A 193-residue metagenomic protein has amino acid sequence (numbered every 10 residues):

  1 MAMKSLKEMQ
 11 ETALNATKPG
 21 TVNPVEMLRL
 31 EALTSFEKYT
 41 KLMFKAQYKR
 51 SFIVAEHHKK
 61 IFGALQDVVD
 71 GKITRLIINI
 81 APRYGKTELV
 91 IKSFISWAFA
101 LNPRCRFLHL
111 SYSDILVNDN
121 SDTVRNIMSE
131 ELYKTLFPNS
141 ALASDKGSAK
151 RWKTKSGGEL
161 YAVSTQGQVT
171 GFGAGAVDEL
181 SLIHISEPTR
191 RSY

Functional and structural regions predicted by a protein language model:
M1-T74: N-terminal accessory segments
A64, F94-I95, N120: Short, hydrophobic/aromatic alpha-helical segments in well-folded domains
I73-K92: Walker A/P-loop
R75-I77, R106-L108, E159, E179: Residue-level preference for the first positions of well-ordered beta-strands
I91-L101: Walker A/P-loop NTP-binding motif
L110-Q166: Conserved nucleotide-state-sensing and coupling region of NTP-binding domains
V169-S181: Short basic/glycine-enriched coil/helix segment immediately N-terminal to the Walker B
I183-Y193: Single conserved hydrophobic/aromatic residue that forms the stacking wall/gate of nucleotide- or nucleobase-binding
